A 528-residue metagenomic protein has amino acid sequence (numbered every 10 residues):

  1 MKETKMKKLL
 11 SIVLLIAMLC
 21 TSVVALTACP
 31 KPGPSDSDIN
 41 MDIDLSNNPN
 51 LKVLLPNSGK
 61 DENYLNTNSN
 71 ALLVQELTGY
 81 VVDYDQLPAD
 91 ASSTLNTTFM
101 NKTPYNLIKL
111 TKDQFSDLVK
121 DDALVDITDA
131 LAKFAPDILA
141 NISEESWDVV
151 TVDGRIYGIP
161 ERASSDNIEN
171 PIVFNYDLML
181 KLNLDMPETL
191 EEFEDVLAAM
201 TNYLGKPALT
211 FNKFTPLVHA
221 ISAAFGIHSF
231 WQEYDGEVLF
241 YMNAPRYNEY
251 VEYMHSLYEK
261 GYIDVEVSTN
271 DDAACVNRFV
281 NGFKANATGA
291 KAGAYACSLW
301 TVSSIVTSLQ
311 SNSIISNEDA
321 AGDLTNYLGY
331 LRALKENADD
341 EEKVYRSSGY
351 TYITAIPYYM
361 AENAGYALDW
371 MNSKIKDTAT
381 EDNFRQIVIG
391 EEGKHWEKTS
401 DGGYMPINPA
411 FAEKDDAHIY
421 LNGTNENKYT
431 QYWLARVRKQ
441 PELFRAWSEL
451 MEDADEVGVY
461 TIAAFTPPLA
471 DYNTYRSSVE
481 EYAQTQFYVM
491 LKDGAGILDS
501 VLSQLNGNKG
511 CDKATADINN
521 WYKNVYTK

Functional and structural regions predicted by a protein language model:
S11, L26-L190, V238-M242, T466-K528: Conserved N-terminal structural module of periplasmic/extracytoplasmic solute-binding proteins
L14, M18-S22: Hydrophobic core
P56, Y366-K492: Conserved small-residue motifs centered on glycine
K60-V81, I172, A220-G226, N248-V251 (+2 more regions): Short, polar/charged alpha-helical segment
D83-S116, D121, D272-C297, K414-G423: Periplasmic binding protein-like
D113-P171, V218-Y258, I314-S347: Hinge/lid segment of periplasmic solute-binding proteins
T151-H219, F230-N286, I356-S373, D377-D401: Helix-loop-helix "hinge/cap" segment bordering the ligand-binding cleft or interdomain interface
Y258, C275-T301, I305-S311, D323-N326 (+1 more regions): Glycine-rich, aromatic-lined ligand/substrate-binding cores of catalytic and carbohydrate-binding domains
